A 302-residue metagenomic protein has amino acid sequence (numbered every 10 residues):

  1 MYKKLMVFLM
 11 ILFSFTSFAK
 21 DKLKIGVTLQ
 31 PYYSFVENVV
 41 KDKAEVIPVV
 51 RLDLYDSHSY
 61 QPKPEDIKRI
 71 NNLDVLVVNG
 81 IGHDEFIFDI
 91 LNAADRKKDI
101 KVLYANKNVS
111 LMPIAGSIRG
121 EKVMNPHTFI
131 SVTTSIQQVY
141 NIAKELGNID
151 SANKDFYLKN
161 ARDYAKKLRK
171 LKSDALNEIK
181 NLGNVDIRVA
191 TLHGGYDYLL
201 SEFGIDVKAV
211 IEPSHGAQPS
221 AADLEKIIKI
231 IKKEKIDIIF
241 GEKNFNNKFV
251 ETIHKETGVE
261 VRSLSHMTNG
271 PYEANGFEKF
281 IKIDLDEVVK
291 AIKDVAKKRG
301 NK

Functional and structural regions predicted by a protein language model:
M1-K4: Positively charged n-region of N-terminal signal peptides that target proteins for export
M10-F18: Hydrophobic h-region of N-terminal signal peptides that target proteins for export in Gram-negative bacteria
A19-K302: Extracytoplasmic metal-acquisition and chelation regions
